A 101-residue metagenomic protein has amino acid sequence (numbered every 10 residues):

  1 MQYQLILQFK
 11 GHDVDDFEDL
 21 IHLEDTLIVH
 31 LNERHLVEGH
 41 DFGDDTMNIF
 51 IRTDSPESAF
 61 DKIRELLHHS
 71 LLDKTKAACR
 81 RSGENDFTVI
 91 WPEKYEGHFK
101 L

Functional and structural regions predicted by a protein language model:
M1-V14: Short glycine-/aliphatic-rich beta-strand segments at the starts of folded cytosolic domains
Q2, T46-N48, D86: A generic structural signal for beta-strand entry/edge sites
H12-D16, P56-S58: Short acidic, S/G/P-rich loop/turn micro-motifs used as interaction or catalytic elements
D15-E33: Short amphipathic alpha-helix segments
T26, H30, K62-S70: Conserved short hydrophobic interaction patches
R34-L66: Short, intrinsically disordered low-complexity segments
H69-N85: Conserved short beta-strand edge segments in small beta-sheet-based binding/regulatory domains
N85-L101: Short, low-order "capping/linker" segments at domain edges
